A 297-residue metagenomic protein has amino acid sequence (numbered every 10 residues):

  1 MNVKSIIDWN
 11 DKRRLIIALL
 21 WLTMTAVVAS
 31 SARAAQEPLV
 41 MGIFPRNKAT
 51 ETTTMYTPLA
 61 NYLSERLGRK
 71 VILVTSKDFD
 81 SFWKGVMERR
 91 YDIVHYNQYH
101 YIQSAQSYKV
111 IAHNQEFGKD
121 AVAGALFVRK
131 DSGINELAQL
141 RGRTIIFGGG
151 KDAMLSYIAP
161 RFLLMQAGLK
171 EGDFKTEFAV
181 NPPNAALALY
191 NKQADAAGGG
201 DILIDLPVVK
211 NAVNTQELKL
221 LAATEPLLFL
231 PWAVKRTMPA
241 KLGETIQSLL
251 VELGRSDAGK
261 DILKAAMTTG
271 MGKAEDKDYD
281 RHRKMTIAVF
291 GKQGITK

Functional and structural regions predicted by a protein language model:
A35-H100: Extracytoplasmic small-molecule ligand-binding "clamshell" domains of the periplasmic binding protein/Venus flytrap
V40-R46, G118-A125, A212-L250, K264-M285: Periplasmic-binding protein-like
M41-S64, A125-A186, I202: Bilobed "Venus flytrap"/periplasmic-binding protein-like clamshell domains and structurally analogous long
K70, G150-L163, S248-K297: Ligand-binding clefts/hinges and TM-proximal coupling segments of bilobed small-molecule sensing domains
L73-K84, G172-L187, P226-L228: Short helix-initiation/N-cap motifs at beta->coil->alpha
S76, S81-Q139: Acidic, polar ligand-binding/catalytic clefts
D80-V94, S107, P182-I202: Short helices/loops that flank or line small-molecule/ion binding pockets
N97-S107, Q166, Y190-N191, D195-Q216: A ligand-binding cleft/hinge motif common to bilobed small-molecule-binding domains
